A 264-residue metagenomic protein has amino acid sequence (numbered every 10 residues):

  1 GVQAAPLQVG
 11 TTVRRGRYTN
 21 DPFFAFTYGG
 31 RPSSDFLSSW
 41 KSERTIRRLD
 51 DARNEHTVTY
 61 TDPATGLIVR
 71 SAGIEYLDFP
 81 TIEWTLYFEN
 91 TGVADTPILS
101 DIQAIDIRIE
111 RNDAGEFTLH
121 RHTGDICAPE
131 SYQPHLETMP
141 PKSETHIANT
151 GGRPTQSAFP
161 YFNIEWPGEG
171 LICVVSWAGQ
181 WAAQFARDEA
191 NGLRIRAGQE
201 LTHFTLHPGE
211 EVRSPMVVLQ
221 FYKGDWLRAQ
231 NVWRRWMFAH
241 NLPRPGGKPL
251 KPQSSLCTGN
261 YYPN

Functional and structural regions predicted by a protein language model:
V2-R187, E200: Polysaccharide-binding surfaces and accessory modules of carbohydrate-active proteins
A52, E189, K248-P252: A short, polar/charged loop/turn motif at coil->beta-strand junctions and beta-hairpin connectors
T81, L86, L219-L227: Short, surface-exposed, low-complexity cationic segments
E83, L193, R213, R234 (+1 more regions): Active-site-proximal, glycine-rich beta->alpha crossover segments in alpha/beta enzymes that shape flexible
I98-I102, Y222-Q230: OB-fold single-stranded nucleic acid-binding module
D188-H207: Short acidic, Pro/Gly- and aromatic-enriched capping/linker segments at domain boundaries
F204-K223: Short Pro-Gly-centered flexible turn/kink motifs
W226-N264: An acidic-aromatic substrate-binding cleft motif
